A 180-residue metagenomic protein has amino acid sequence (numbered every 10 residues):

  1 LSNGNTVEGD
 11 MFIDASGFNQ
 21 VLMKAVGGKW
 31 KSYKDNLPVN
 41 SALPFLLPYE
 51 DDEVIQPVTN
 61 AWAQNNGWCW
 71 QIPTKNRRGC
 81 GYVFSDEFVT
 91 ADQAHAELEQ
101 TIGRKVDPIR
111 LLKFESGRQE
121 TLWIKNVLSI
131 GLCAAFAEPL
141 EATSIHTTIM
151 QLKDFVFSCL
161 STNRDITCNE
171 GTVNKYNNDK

Functional and structural regions predicted by a protein language model:
L1-L98, I102, L152: Predominantly flavin-linked oxidoreductase catalytic cores and closely associated redox partners
V21, S116-R118, F136-A137: Flexible loop/turn segments at secondary-structure boundaries
F45, S116-Q119, N174-K180: Short, conserved secondary-structure transition motifs
Q71, L122-L140: Short FAD-binding loop at a beta-strand-to-alpha-helix junction that anchors the flavin cofactor in diverse
G103-S129: Flavin (FAD/FMN) cofactor-binding core of flavoprotein oxidoreductases
L122-L128, S144-Q151, K180: A glycine-rich, aromatic-flanked flexible loop/lid motif
F136-V156: A conserved FAD-binding loop/helix module that cradles the flavin
D154-K180: Active-site-proximal substrate-binding core of FAD-dependent oxidoreductases
